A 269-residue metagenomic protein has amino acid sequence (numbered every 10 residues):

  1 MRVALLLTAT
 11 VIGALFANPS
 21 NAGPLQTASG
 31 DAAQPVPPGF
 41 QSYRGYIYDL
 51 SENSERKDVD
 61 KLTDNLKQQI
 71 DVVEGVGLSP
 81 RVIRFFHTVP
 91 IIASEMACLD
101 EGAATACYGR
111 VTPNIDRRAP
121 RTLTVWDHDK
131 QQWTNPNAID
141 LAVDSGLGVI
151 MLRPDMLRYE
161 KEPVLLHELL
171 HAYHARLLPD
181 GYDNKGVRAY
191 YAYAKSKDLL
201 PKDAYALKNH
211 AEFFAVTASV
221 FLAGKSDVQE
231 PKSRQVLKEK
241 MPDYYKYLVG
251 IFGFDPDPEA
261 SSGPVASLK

Functional and structural regions predicted by a protein language model:
M1-A4: Positively charged n-region of N-terminal signal peptides that target proteins for export
L6, H171-A175, V216: General alpha-helical segment detector with a strong preference for membrane-spanning helices and helix-boundary regions
L6-L15: Bacterial N-terminal signal peptides
A17-P24, Q131: Boundary at the C-terminal end of the N-terminal hydrophobic targeting segment
G23-S51: Short N-terminal segments immediately surrounding and downstream of signal-peptide cleavage
T27-S29, G109-T112, S262: Catalytic cores of transferase enzymes with a strong primary signal for eukaryotic protein kinases
Q41-R188: Acidic/His-rich structured neighborhood in mature extracellular/periplasmic domains
H128-K130, A189-K269: Metalloprotease/metallohydrolase-associated module, dominated by Zn2+-dependent proteases
